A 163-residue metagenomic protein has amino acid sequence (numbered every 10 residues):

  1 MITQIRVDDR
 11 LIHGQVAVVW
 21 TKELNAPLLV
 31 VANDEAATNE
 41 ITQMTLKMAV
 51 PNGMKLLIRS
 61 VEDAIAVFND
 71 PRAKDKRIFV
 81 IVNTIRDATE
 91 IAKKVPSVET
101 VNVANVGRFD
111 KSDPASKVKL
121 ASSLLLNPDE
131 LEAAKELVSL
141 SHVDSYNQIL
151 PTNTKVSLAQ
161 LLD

Functional and structural regions predicted by a protein language model:
I2-I5, P27-V30, K55-L57, R77-V80 (+2 more regions): Structural motif
I2-L56: Long, hydrophobic N-terminal alpha-helical segment
V7-D9, Q15, N33-D34, S60 (+3 more regions): Fold-independent oxyanion-binding glycine-rich loops and adjacent beta-strand/coil segments at enzyme active sites
A37-N39, A64-I65, R108-K111: Short gly/pro/ser/thr-enriched loop/turn and capping motifs at secondary-structure boundaries
L46, A88-A92, A134-K135: Short amphipathic alpha-helical segments and helix-helix/interface helices
K47-A49, D75, K119-L120, D163: Short, hinge-like loop/turn segments at secondary-structure boundaries
L57-A104: Ordered, amphipathic secondary-structure segments that act as subunit-interaction surfaces in large macromolecular
K94, E99-D163: Glycine-rich, aromatic-bearing surface loops/beta-hairpins
